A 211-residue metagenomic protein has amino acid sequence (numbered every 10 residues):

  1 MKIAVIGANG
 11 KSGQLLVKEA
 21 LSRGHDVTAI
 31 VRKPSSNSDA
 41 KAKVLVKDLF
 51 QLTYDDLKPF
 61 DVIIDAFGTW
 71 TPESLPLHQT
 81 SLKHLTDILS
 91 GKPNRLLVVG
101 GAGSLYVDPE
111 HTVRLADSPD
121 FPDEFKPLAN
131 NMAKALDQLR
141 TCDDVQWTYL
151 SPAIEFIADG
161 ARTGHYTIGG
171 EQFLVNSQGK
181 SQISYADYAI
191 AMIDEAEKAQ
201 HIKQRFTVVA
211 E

Functional and structural regions predicted by a protein language model:
K2, D26-T28, R95, Q146: Residues at the starts of beta-strands that form the adenosine-phosphate
I3-R23: N-terminal Rossmann NAD(P)H-binding glycine-rich loop of SDR-like oxidoreductase domains
N9, K33, A102: Residues in the short beta-alpha loop(s) of Rossmann-like NAD(P)-binding domains
S12-L16, L85, M192: Hydrophobic residues within alpha-helices that form the first helical element adjacent to the glycine-rich loop
A29-S36, I154: Short, polar loop motifs at secondary-structure junctions
S35-K92: NAD(P)H-binding glycine-rich loop region in Rossmannoid oxidoreductase-like domains and their noncatalytic homologs
E73-A161: Glycine-/Pro-rich loop/turn segments that contact NAD(P) or position catalytic residues in Rossmann-like domains
A133, T141-E211: C-terminal substrate-binding/catalytic lobe of Rossmann-fold NAD(P)-dependent oxidoreductases
